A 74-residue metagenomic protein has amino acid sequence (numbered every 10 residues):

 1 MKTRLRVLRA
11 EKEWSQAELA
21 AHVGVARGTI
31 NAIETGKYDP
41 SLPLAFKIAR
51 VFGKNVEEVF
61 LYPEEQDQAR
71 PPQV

Functional and structural regions predicted by a protein language model:
T3-H22: Short basic helix-loop element that most often maps to the first helix and adjoining turn of HTH DNA-binding modules
E18, T29, E58: Residues in the helix-turn-helix
V25-Y38: Recognition helix of helix-turn-helix/homeodomain-like DNA-binding domains that insert into the DNA major groove
T35, K54, E64: Short, conserved catalytic or interaction motifs in soluble domains
P43-E58: DNA major-groove recognition helix of helix-turn-helix/homeodomain DNA-binding modules
R50, F60-V74: Short, charged recognition helix plus adjacent turn of helix-turn-helix-like nucleic-acid-binding domains
